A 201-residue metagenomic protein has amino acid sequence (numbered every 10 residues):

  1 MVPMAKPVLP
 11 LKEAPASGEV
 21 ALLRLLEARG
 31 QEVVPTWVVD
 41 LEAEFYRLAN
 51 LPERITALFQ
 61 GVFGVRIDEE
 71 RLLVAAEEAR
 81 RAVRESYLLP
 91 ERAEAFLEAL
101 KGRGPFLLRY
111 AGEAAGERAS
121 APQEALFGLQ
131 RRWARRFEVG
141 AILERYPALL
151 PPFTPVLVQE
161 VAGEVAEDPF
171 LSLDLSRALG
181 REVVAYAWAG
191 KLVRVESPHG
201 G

Functional and structural regions predicted by a protein language model:
M1-S172: N-terminal beta-alpha lobe that positions the nucleotide/phosphoryl donor in ATP/NTP-coupled carboxylate activation
T154, V165-G201: ATP-dependent carboxylate/acyl-activation modules
